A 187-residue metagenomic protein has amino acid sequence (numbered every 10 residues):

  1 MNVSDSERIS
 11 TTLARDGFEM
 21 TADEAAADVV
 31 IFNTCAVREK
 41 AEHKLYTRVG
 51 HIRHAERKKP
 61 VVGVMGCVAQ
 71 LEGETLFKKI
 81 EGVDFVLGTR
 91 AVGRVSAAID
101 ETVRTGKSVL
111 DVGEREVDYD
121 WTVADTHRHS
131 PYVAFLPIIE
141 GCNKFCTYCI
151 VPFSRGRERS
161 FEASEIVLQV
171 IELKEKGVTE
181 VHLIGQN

Functional and structural regions predicted by a protein language model:
M1-N187: Proteins enriched for Cys/Gly/acidic motifs involved in redox and nucleic-acid/cofactor modification
